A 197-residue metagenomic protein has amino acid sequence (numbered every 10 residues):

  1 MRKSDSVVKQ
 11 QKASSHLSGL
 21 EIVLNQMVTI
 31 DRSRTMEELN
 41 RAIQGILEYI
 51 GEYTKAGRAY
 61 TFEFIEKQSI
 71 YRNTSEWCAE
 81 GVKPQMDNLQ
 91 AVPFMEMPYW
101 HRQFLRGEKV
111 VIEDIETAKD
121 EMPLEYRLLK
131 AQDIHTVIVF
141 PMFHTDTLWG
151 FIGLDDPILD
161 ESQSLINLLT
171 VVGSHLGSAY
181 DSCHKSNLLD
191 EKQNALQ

Functional and structural regions predicted by a protein language model:
M1-R41, L188-Q197: Signal-transmission linkers at sensory-effector interfaces
T29-S33, Q44-Y53, Q103, L128-A131 (+1 more regions): Amphipathic alpha-helical regulatory segments at dimerization interfaces that relay allosteric signals between sensory
R32-T74, V82-Q85: Helix-loop-beta substructure at the N-terminus of cytosolic sensory domains that couple signal/ligand detection
Y60-E108, T147: GAF sensory/regulatory domain recognition with acknowledged cross-activation on helical regulatory dimers
E113-T136, D156: Signal-transducing coupling segments at domain and membrane junctions
H135-F143: A short, aliphatic-rich beta-strand micro-motif
H144, D160-D181, D190-E191: Amphipathic alpha-helical "output/dimerization" segments
G150-D160: Short beta-strand-to-loop transition segments that serve as allosteric relay/switch motifs in sensory/regulatory domains
